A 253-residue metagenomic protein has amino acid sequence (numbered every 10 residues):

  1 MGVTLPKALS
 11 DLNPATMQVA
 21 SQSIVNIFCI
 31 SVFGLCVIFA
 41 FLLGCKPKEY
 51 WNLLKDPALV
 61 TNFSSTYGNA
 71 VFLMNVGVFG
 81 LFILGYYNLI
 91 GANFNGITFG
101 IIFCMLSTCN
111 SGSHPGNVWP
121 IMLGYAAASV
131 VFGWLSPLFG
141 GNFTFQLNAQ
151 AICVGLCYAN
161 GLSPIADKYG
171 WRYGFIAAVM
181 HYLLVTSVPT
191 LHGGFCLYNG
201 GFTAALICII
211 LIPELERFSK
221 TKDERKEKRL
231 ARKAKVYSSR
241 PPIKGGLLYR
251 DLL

Functional and structural regions predicted by a protein language model:
M1, F103, P120-A128, Y173-L183: Central hydrophobic cores of alpha-helical transmembrane segments in multi-pass integral membrane proteins
M1-L84, L89, Q146-L147, Y169-G174 (+3 more regions): Signature of multi-pass transmembrane helix bundles
G68-V71, N95, H114, L162 (+1 more regions): Secondary-structure junction/capping motif
L81, M105-L106, A126, C157-P164 (+2 more regions): Transmembrane helix-bundle signature of multi-pass membrane transporters/permeases
Y87-N88, A92-T144, N148, C157: Conserved mixed alpha/beta catalytic, RNA-binding, or beta-rich assembly cores of soluble enzyme, regulatory
V131-L135, G155-G170: Short helix-perturbing small/polar motifs within transmembrane alpha-helices
